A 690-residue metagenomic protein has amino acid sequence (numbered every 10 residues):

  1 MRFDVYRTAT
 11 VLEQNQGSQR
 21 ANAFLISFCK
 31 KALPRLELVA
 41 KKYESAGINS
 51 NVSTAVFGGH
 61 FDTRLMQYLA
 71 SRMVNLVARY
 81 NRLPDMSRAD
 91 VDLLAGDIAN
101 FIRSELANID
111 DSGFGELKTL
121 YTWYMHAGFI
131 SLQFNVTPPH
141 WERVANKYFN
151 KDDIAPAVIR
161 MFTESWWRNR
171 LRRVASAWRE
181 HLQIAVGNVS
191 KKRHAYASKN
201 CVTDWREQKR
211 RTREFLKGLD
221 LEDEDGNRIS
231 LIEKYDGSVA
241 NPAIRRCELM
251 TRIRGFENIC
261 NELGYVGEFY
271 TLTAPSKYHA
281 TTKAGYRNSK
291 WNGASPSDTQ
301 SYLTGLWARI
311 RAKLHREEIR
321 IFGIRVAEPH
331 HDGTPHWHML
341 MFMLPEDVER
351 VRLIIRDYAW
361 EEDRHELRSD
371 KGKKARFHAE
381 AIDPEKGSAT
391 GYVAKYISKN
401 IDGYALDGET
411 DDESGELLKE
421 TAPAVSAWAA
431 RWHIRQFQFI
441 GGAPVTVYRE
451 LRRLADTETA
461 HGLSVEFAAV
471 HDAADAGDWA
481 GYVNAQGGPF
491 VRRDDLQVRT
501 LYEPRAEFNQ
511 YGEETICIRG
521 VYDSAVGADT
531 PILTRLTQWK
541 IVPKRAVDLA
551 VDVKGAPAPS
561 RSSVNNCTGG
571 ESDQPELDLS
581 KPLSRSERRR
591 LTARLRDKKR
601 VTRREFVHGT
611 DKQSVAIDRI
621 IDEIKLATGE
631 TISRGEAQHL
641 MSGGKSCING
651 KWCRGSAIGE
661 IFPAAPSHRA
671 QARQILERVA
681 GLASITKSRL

Functional and structural regions predicted by a protein language model:
M1-G333, P345-L690: Right-hand nucleic-acid polymerase module
L340-F342: Short hydrophobic/aromatic beta-strand micro-patches that form the beta-sheet surface supporting nucleotide- or nucleic
